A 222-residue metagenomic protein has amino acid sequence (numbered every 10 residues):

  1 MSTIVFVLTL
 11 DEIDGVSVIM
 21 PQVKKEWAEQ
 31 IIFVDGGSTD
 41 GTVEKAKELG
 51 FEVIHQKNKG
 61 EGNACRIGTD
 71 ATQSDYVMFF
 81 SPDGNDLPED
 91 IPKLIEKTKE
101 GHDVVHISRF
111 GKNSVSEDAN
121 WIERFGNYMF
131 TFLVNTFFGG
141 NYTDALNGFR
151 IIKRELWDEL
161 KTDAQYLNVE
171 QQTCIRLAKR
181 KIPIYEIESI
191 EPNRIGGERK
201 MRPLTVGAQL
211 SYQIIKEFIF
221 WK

Functional and structural regions predicted by a protein language model:
S2-I4, Q172: Cell-envelope/extracellular polymer assembly enzymes that use nucleotide-activated donors
T9-K25: Short, well-formed alpha-helical segments that are part of the catalytic scaffolds of diverse glycosyltransferases
M20, A28-G37: Short beta-strand/loop segment that forms part of the nucleotide-sugar
E29-I32, V43-A71: Conserved donor nucleotide-binding strand/loop of the catalytic core
D35-V43, G84: A conserved acidic beta->alpha catalytic loop
K57-K59, N63-A71, Y76-F79, E89-L167 (+2 more regions): Acceptor/aglycone-binding surface of glycosyltransferases and processive sugar-polymer synthases
L87, V169-R176: Short active-site alpha-helical segment characteristic of glycosyltransferases and processive polysaccharide synthases
G140-N141, Q165, I175-P192: Catalytic donor-sugar/metal-binding loop of nucleotide-sugar-dependent glycosyltransferases
